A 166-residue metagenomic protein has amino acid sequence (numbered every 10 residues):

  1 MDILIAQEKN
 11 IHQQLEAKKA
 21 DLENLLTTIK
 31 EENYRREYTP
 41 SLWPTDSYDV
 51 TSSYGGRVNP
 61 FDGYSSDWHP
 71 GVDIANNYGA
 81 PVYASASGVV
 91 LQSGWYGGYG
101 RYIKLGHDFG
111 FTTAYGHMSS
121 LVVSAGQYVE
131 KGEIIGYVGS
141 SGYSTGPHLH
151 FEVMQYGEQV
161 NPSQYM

Functional and structural regions predicted by a protein language model:
M1-D46: Non-catalytic extracellular/periplasmic "stalk" and linker regions immediately N-terminal to catalytic or recognition
L42-M166: Catalytic cores of peptidoglycan-degrading enzymes
